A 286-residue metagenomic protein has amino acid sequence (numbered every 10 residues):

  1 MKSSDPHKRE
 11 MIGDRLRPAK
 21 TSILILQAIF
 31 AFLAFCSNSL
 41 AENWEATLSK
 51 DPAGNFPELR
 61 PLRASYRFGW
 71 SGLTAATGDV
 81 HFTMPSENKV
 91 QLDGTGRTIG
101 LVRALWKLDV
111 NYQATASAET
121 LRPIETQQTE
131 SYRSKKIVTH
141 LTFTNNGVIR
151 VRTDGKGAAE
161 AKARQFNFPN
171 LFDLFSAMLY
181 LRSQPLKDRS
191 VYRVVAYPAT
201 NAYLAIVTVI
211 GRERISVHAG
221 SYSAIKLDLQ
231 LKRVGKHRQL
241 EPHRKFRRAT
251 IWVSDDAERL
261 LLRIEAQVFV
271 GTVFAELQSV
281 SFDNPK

Functional and structural regions predicted by a protein language model:
M1-A19: N-terminal secretory signal peptides that target proteins for export/translocation
P6, L26, S190-Y192: Intrinsically disordered, low-complexity regions enriched in polar/acidic and amide residues
M11, S22, A31: Alpha-helical and His/Cys-centered functional microenvironments
A19-I23, L277: Residues at secondary-structure transition points
I25-F35: Bacterial N-terminal signal peptides
N38-L40: Sec/Tat signal peptide C-region and signal peptidase I cleavage site
E42-N145, P185-K286: Acidic, serine/threonine-rich low-complexity disordered tracts
L141-L181: Hydrophobic, well-structured mid-protein blocks that either form specific transmembrane helices
